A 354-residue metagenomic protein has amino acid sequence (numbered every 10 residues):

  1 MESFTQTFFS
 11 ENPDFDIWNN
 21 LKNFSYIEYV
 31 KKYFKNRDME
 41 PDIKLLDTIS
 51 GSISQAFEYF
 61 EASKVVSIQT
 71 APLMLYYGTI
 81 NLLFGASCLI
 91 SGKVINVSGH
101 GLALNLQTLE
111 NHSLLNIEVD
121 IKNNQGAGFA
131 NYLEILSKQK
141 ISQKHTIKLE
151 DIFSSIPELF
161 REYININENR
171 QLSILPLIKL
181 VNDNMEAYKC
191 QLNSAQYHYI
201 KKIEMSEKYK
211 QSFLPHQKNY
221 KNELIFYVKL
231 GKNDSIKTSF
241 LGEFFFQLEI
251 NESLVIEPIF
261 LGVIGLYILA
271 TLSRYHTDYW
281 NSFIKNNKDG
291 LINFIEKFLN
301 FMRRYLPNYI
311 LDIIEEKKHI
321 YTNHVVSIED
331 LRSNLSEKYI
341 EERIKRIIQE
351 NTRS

Functional and structural regions predicted by a protein language model:
M1-S354: Terminal alpha-helical segments
